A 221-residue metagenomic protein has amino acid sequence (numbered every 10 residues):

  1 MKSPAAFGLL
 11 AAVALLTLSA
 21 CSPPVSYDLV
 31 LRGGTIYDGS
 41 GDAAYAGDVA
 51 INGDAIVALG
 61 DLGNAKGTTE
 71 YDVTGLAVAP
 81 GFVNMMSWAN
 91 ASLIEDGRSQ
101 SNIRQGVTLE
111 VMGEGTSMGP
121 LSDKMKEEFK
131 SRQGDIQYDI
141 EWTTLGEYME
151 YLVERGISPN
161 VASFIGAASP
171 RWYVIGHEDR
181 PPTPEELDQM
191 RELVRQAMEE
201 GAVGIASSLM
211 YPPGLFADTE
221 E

Functional and structural regions predicted by a protein language model:
M1-L9: Bacterial N-terminal signal peptides that target proteins for export
L9-L15: Hydrophobic helical h-region of N-terminal Sec-dependent signal peptides in bacterial secretory/periplasmic proteins
L18-A20: C-terminal motif of bacterial Sec signal peptides marking the signal peptidase cleavage site
P23-L29, I36-G81, D96: Histidine-rich, glycine-flanked metal-binding segment
V73, V78, F82-V83, L93-G204: Divalent-metal coordination cores built from histidine and acidic residues
A89-N90: Short active-site segment of divalent metal-dependent hydrolases/proteases that encodes the spacing between
A202-E221: Divalent metal-binding pocket/active-site signature
